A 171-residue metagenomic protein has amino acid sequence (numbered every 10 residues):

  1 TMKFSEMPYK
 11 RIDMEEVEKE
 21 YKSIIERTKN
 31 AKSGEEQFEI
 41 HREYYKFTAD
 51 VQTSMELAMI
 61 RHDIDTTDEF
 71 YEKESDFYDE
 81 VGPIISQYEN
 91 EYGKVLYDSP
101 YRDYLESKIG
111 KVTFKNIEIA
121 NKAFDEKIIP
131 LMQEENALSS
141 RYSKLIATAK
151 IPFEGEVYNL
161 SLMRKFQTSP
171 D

Functional and structural regions predicted by a protein language model:
M2-D171: A well-structured
